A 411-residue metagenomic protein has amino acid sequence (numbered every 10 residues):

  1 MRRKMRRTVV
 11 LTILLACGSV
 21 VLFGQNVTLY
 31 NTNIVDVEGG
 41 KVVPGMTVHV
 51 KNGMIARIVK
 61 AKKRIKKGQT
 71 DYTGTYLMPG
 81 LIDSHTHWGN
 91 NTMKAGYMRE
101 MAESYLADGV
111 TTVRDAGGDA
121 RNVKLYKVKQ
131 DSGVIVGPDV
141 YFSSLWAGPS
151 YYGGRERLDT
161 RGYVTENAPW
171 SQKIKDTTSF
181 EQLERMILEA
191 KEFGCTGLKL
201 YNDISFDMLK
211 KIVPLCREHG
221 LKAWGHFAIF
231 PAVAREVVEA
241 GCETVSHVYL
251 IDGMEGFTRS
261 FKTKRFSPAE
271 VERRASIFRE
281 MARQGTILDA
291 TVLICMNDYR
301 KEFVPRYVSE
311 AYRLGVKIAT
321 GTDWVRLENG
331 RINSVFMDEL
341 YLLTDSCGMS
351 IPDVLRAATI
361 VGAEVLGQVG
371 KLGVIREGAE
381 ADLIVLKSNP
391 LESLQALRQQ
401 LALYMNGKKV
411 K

Functional and structural regions predicted by a protein language model:
M1-N26: Bacterial Sec-dependent N-terminal signal peptides
T32, V48, G53, G74 (+13 more regions): Divalent metal-coordination and catalytic microenvironments
I34, E38-M78: Histidine-rich, glycine-flanked metal-binding segment
Y72, Y76-L77, L81-S84, Y97-W224 (+3 more regions): Divalent-metal coordination cores built from histidine and acidic residues
T92-A95, V123, V233-C242, E255-R259 (+3 more regions): Histidine/acidic-residue-rich catalytic or RNA/ligand-binding cores of hydrolases and nuclease-related proteins
A228-I229, V248-G253, K408: Short, acidic/turn-prone active-site loops that include or flank metal/cofactor- and phosphate-binding residues
F303-N389: His/Asp/Glu-enriched, well-ordered alpha-helical/loop segment that forms or immediately abuts the divalent-metal
